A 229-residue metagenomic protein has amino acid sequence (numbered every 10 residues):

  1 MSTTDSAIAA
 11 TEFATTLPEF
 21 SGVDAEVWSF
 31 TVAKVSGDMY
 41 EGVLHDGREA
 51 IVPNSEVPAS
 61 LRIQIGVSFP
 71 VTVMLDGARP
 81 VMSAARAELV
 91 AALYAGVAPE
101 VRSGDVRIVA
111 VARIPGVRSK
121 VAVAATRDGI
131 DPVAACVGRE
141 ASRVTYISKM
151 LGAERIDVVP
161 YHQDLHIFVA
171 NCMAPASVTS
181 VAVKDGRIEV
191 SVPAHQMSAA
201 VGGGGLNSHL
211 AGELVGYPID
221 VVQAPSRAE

Functional and structural regions predicted by a protein language model:
M1-E229: RNA-contacting regions in translation and RNA-metabolism proteins, encompassing KH/S1 modules where present
